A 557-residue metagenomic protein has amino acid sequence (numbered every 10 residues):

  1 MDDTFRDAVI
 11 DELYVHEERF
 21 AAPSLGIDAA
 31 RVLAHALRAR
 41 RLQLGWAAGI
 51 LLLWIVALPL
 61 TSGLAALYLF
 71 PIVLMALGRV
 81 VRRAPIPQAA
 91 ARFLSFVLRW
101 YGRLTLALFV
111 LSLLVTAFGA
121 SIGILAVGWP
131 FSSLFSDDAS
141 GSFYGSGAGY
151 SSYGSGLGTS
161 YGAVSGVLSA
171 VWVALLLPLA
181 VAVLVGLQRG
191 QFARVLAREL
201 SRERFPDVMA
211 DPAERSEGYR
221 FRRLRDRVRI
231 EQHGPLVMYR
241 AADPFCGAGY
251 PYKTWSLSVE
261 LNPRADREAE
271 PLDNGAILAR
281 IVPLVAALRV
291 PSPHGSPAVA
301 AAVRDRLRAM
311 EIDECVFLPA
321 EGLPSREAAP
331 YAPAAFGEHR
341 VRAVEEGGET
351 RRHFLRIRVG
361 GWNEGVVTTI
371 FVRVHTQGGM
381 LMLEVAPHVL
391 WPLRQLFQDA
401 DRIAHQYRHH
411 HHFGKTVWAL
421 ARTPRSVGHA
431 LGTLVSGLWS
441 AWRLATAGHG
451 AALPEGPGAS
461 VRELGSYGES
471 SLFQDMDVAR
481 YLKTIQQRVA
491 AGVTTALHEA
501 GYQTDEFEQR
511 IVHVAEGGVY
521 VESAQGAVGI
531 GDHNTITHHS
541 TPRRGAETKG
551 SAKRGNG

Functional and structural regions predicted by a protein language model:
M1, M75, M209, M238 (+3 more regions): Detector for methionine-enriched segments
M1-A180, L184-Y219, I230, D266-A276 (+3 more regions): Basic, amphipathic N-terminal segments
T159, L257-V259, L355-I357: Hydrophobic transmembrane signal anchors and adjacent membrane-proximal interface regions, especially in viral
D211-R229, V344, S426-V435: Charged, low-complexity, helix/coiled-coil-prone segments
R225-A300: Membrane-proximal soluble helical/coiled-coil segments that couple transmembrane anchors to catalytic or regulatory
D266, E270-G275, A279-G557: Membrane-proximal, solvent-exposed terminal domains/tails of membrane-associated proteins
